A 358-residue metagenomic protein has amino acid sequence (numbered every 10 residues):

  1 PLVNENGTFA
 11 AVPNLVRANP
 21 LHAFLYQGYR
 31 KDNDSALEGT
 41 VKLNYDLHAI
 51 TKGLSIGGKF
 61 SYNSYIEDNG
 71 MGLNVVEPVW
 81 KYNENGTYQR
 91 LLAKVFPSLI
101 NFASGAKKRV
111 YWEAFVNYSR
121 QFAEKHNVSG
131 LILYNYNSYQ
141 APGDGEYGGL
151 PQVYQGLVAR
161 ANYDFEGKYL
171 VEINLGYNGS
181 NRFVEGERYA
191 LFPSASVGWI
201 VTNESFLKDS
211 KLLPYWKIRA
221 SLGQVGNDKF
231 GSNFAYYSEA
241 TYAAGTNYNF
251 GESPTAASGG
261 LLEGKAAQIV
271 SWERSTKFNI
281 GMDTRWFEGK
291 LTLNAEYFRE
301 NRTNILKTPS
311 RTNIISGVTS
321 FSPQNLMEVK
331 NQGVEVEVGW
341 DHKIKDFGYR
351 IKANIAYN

Functional and structural regions predicted by a protein language model:
P1-V3, A10-L73, Y82-N358: Extracellular/periplasmic, surface-exposed regions of secreted and cell-surface proteins
P78-W80: An extracellular/luminal cadherin ectodomain-centered signature
